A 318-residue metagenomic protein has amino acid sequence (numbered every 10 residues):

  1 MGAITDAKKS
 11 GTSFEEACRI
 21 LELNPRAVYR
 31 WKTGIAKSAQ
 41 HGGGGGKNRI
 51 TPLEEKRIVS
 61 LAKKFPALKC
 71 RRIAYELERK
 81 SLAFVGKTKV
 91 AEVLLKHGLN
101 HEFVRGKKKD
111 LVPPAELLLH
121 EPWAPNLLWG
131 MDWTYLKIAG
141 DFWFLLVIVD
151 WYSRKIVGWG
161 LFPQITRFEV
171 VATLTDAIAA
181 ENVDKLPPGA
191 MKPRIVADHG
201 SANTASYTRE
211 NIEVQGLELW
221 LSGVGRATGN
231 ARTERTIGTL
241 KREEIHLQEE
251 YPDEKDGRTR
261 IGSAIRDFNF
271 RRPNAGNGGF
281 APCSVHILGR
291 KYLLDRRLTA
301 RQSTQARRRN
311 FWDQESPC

Functional and structural regions predicted by a protein language model:
M1-T12, E55-K64: Short, amphipathic alpha-helical "recognition" segments used to contact nucleic acids or chromatin
G11-S13, L68, V85, P252: Residue-level signal for the short linker/turn that defines the boundary of a DNA-recognition helix
F14-R19, I73: Short alpha-helical "recognition helix" segments of helix-turn-helix
Y29-N126, A281-D295, S303, R308: Basic, flexible linker segments flanking DNA-binding modules in nucleic acid-interacting mobile-element proteins
G44, E213-Q215, T239-C318: C-terminal domain-tail junction helix/linker
S60, E78-R79, A83-F84, T88-V149 (+4 more regions): Mobile-element integrase/transposase regions, centering on the N-terminal DNA-binding/Zn-coordinating module
L174, L186-T204, G223, A227 (+1 more regions): Acidic/histidine-rich, metal-coordinating catalytic segments
K192-H199, E213-R232, Q248-D253: RNase H-like polynucleotidyl transferase catalytic core
